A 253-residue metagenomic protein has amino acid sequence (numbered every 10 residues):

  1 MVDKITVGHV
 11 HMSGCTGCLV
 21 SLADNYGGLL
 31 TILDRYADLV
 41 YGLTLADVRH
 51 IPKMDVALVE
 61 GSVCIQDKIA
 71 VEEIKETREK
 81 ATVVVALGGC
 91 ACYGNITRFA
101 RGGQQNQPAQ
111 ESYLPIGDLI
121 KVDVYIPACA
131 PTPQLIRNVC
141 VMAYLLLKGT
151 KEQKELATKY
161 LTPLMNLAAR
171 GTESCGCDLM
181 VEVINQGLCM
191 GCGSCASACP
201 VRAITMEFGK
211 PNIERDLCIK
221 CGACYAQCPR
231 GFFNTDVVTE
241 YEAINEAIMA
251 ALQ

Functional and structural regions predicted by a protein language model:
M1-R170, C177: Iron-sulfur-associated redox domains of electron-transfer enzymes in respiratory and anaerobic energy metabolism
G8-H9, V183-N185: Local sequence-structure signature of Cys/Sec-based thiol-disulfide redox active-site neighborhoods
N95, G102, E207, D236 (+1 more regions): Short secondary-structure boundary/hinge segments and terminal tails
K151-M180, G187-M190, A198, T205-F208 (+2 more regions): C-terminal and late-domain segments of enzyme folds
E182-I184, M190, S194-N212, A223-Y241: Iron-sulfur cluster-binding cysteine motifs and their immediate structural context in ferredoxin-like electron-transfer
V238-L252: Polybasic, low-complexity binding patches
